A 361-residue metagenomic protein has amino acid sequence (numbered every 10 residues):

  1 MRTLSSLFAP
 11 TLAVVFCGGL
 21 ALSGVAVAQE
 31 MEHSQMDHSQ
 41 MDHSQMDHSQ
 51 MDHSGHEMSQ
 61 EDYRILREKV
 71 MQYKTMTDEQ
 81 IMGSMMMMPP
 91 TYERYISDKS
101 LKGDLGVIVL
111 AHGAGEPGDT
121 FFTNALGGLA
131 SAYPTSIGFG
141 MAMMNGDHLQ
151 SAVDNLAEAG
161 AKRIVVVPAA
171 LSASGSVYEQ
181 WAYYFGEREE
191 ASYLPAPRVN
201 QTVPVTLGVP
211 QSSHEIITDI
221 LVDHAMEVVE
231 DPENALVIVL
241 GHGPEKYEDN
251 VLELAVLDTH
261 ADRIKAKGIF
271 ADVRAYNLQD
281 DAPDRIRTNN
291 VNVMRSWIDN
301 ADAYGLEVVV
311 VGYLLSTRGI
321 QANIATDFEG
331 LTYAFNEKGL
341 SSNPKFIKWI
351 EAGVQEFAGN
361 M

Functional and structural regions predicted by a protein language model:
R2-L12: Bacterial N-terminal signal peptides that target proteins for export
P10-A21: Bacterial N-terminal signal peptides
L22-A28: Sec/Tat signal peptide C-region and signal peptidase I cleavage site
Q29-M361: Active-site-proximal alpha-helix that buttresses catalytic centers in soluble enzyme cores
